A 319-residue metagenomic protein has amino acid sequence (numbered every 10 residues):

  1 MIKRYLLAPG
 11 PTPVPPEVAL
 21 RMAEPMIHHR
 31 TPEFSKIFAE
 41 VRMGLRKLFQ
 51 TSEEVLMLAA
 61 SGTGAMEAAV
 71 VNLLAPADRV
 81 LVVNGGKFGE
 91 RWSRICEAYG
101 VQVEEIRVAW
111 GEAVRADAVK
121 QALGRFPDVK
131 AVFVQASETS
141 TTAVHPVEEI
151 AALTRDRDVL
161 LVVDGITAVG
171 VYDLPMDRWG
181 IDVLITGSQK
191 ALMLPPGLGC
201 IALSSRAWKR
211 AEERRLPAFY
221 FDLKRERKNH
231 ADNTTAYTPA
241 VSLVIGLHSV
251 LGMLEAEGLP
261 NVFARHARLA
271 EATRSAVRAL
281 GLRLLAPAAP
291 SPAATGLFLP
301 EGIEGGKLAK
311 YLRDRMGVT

Functional and structural regions predicted by a protein language model:
K3-A59, T63: A glycine-/small-polar-enriched, mobile loop at the entrance of the PLP active site in fold-type I
P13-V14, Q189-S275, A279: Active-site C-terminal subdomain of aminotransferase-like
S52-L81, G85, G89-S93: Conserved beta-loop-alpha segment that forms the PLP phosphate-binding cup at the N-terminus of a helix
R91-Q102: Active-site-proximal loop->helix
V114-G170: Active-site phosphate-binding strand-loop segment of PLP-dependent enzymes
D177-Q189: Conserved active-site segment immediately N-terminal to the catalytic lysine that forms the internal aldimine
R278-A286, P292-T319: Conserved C-terminal alpha-helix-loop-beta "cap" of PLP-dependent enzymes that closes/shapes the active-site mouth
